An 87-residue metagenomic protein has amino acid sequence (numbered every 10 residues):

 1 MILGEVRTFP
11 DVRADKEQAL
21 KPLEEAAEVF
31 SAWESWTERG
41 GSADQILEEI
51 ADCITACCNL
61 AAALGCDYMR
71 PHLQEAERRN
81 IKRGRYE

Functional and structural regions predicted by a protein language model:
M1-E87: Flexible "arm" and connector segments at domain edges
